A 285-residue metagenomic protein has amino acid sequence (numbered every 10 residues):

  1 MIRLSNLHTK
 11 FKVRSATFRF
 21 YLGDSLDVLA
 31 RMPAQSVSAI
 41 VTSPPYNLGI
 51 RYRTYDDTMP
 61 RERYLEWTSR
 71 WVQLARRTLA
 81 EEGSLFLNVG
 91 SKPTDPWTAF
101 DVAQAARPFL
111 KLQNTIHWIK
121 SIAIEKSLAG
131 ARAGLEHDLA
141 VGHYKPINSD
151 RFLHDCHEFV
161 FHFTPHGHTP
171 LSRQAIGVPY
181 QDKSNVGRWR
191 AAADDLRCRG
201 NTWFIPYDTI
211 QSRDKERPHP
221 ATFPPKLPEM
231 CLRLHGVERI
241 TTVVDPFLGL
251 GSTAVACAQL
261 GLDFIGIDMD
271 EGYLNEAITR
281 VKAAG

Functional and structural regions predicted by a protein language model:
I2-E276: Core catalytic lobe of class I
I278-G285: Class I S-adenosyl-L-methionine-dependent methyltransferase module
